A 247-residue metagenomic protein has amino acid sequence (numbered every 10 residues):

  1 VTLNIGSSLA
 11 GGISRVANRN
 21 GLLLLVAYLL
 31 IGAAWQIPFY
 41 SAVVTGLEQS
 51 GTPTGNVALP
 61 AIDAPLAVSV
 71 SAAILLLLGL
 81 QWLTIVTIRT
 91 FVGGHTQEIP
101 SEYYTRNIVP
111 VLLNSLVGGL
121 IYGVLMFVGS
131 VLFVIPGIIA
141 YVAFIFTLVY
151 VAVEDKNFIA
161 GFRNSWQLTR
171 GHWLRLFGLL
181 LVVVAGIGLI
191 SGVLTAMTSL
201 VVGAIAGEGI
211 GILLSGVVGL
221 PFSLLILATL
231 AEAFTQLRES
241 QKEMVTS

Functional and structural regions predicted by a protein language model:
V1-I159, R163, Q167, G171-S247: Hydrophobic alpha-helical membrane segments
